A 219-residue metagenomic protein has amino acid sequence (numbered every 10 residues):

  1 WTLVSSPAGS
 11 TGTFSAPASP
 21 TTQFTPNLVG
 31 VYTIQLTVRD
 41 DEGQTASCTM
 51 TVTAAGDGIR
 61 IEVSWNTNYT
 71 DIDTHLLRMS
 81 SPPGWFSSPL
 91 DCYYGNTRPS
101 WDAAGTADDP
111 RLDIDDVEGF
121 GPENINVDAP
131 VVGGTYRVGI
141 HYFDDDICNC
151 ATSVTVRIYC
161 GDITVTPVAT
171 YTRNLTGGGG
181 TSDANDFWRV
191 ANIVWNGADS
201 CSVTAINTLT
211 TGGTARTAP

Functional and structural regions predicted by a protein language model:
T2-T25: Surface-exposed, flexible coil segments in extracellular/virion-facing regions
A16, F24-L28, D40, P130: Residue-level recognition of secondary-structure-to-loop junctions
L28-Y32, G134: Short tyrosine-centred short linear motifs in exposed loops/low-complexity segments
I34-T37, V138: Short, aromatic- and glycine-rich surface loops/edge beta-strands on solvent-exposed regions
V38-Q44: Short, solvent-exposed loop/turn segments at the edges of extracellular beta-sandwich modules
Q44-T53: C-terminal edge beta-strand
G56-P219: Intrinsic-disorder/low-complexity signal
